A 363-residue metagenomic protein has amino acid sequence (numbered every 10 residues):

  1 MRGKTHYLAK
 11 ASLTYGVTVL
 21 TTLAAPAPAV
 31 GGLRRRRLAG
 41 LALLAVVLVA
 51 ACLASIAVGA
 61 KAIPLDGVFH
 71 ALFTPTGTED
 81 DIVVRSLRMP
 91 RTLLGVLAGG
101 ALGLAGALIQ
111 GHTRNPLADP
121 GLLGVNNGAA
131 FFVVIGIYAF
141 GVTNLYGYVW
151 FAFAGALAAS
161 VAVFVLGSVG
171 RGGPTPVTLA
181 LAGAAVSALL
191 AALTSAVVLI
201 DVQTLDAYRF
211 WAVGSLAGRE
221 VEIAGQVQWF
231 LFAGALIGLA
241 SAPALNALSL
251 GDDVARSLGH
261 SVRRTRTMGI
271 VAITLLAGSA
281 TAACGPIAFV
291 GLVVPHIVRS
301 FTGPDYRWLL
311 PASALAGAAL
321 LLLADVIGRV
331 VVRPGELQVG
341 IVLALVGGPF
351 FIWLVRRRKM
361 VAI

Functional and structural regions predicted by a protein language model:
K4-I363: Alpha-helical transmembrane segments in inner-membrane proteins
